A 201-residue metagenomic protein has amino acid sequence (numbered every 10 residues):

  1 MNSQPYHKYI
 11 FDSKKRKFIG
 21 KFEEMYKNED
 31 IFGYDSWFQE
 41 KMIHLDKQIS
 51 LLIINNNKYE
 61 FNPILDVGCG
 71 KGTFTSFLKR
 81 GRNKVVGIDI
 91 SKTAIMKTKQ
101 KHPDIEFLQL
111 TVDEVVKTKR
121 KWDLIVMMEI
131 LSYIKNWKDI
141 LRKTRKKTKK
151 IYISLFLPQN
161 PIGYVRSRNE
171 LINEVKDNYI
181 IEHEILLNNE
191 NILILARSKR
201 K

Functional and structural regions predicted by a protein language model:
M1-N56: Conserved class I S-adenosyl-L-methionine
K71-G81: Conserved SAM-binding loop of SAM-dependent methyltransferases across substrates and taxa, primarily the Class I
V85-D89: Conserved SAM-binding motif I beta-strand of class I
S91-T93: Conserved SAM/SAH-binding beta-strand->alpha-helix loop
T98: Conserved SAM-binding loop
P103-D113: Conserved SAM-binding strand-loop segment of SAM-dependent methyltransferases
L124-K135: A short SAM/SAH-binding and catalytic strip from SAM-dependent methyltransferases
T148-P158: Conserved beta-strand signature within the Rossmann-like core of class I S-adenosyl-L-methionine
